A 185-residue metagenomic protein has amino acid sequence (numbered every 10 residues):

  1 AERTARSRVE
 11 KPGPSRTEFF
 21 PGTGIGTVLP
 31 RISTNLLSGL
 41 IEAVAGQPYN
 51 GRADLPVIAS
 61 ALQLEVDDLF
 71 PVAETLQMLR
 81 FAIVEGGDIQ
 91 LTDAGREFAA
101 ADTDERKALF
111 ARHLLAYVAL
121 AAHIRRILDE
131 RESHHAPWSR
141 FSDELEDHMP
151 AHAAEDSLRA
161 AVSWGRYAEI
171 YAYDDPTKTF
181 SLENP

Functional and structural regions predicted by a protein language model:
E2-P185: Donor-sugar nucleotide-binding helix/loop cap in glycosyltransferases
